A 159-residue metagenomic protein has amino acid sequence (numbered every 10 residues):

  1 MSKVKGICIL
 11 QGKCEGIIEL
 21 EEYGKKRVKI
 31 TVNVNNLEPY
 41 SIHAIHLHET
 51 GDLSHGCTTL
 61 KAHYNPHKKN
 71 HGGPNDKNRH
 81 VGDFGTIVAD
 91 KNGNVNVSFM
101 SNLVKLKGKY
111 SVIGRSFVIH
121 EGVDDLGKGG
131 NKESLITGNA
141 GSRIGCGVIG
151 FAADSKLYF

Functional and structural regions predicted by a protein language model:
M1-F159: N-terminal leader/targeting pre-sequences
